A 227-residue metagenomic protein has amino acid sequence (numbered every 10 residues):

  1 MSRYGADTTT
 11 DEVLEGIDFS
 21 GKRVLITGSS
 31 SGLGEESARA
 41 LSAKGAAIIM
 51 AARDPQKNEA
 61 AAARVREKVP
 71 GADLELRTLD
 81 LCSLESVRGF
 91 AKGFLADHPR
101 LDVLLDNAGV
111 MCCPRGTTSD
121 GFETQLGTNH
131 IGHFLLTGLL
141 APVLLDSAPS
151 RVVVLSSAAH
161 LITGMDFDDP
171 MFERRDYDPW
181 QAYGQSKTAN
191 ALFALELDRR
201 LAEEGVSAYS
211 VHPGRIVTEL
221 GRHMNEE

Functional and structural regions predicted by a protein language model:
S2-N225: Rossmann-fold NAD(P)H-dependent dehydrogenase/reductase core
